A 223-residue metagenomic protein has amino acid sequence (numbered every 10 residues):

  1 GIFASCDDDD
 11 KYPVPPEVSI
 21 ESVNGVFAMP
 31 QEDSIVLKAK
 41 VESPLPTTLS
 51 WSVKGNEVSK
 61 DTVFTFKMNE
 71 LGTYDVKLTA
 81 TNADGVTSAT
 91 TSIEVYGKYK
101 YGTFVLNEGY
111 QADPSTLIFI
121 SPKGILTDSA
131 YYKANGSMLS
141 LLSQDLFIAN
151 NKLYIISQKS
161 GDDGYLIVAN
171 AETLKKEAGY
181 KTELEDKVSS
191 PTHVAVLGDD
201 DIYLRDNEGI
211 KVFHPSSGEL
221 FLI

Functional and structural regions predicted by a protein language model:
G1-F27, A83-T103: Bacterial Sec-dependent N-terminal signal peptides
A28-S43: A short beta-strand segment in extracellular, disulfide-stabilized domains
L49-K67: Surface-exposed, flexible coil segments in extracellular/virion-facing regions
S121-G124, N170-L174, H214-G218: Short loop/turn segments that connect beta-strands within beta-propeller blades
L126-G136, K176-E183, L220-I223: Beta-propeller fold detector
S137-I148, E185-L197: Repeated scaffold domains used in trafficking and secretory/extracellular systems, primarily beta-propellers
